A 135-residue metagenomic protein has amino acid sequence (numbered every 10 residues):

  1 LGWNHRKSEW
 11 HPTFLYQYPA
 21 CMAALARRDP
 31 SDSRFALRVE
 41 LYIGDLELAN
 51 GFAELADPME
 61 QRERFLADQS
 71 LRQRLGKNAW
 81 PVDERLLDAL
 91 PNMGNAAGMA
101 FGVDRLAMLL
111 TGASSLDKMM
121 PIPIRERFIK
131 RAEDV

Functional and structural regions predicted by a protein language model:
L1-V135: A translation/RNA-centric and nucleic-acid-associated enzymatic feature enriched in Class II aminoacyl-tRNA synthetases
